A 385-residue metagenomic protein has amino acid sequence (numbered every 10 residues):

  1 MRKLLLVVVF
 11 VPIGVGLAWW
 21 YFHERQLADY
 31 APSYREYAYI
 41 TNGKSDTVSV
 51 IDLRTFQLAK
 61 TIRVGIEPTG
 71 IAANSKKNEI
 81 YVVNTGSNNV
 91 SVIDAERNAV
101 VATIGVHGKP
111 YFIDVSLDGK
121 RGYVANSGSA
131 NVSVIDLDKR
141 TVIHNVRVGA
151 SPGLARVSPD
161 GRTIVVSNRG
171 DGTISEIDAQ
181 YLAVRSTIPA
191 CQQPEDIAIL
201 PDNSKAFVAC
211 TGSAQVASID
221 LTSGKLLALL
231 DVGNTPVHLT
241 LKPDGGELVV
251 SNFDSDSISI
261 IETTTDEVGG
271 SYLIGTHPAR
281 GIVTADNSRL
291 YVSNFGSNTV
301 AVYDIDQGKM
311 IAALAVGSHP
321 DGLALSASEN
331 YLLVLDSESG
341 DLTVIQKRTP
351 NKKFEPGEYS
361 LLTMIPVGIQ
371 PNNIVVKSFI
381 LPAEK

Functional and structural regions predicted by a protein language model:
R2-K385: Predominantly soluble domains enriched in secretory-pathway, periplasmic, or organellar proteins
